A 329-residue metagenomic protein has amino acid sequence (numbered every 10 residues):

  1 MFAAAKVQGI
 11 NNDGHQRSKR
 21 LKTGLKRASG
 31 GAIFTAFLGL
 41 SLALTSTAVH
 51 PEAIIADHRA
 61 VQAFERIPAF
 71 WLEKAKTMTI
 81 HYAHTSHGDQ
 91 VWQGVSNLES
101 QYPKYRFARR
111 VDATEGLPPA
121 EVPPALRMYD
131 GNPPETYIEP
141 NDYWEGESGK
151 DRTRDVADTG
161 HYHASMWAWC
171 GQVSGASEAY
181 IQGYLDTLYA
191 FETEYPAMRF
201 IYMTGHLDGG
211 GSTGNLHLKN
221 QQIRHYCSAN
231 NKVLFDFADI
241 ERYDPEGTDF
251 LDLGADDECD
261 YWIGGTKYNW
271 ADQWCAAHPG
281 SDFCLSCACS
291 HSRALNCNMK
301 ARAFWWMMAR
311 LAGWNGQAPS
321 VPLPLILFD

Functional and structural regions predicted by a protein language model:
F2-A3, I10-S18, P319-D329: Enriched but not universal
A32-A43: Bacterial N-terminal signal peptides
A48-A69, P319-D329: Boundary/junction segments of secreted and surface-exposed precursor proteins
I55-D155, R310: N-terminal carbohydrate-binding/catalytic regions of secreted carbohydrate-active enzymes
T79-A83, R106-A113, R127-M128, H163-W169 (+3 more regions): Structural recognition of the beta-strand scaffold that forms the well-ordered cores of secreted hydrolase catalytic
P140-I181: Oxyanion-hole/transition-state-stabilizing segment in secreted/luminal serine hydrolases and related acyltransferases
G205-E246: Substrate-gating cap/lid alpha-helix
A255-P319: Histidine-centered active-site loop/cap adjacent to the catalytic His in serine esterases/O-acetyl transfer systems
